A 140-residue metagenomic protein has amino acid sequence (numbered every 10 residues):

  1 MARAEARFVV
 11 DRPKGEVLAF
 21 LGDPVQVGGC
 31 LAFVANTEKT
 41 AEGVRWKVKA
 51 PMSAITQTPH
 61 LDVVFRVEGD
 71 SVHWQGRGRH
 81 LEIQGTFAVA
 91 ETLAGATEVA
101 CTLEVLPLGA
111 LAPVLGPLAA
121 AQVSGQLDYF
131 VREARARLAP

Functional and structural regions predicted by a protein language model:
M1-G43: Hydrophobic ligand-binding cavity/cleft-lining segments
M1-R7, G43, T58-H60, S71 (+2 more regions): Intrinsic-disorder/low-complexity, polar/charged segments enriched in Ser/Thr/Lys/Arg/Asp/Glu/Gln
V9-P13, K49-P51, R66, A90-T92 (+1 more regions): Solvent-exposed residues in well-ordered beta-strands and their adjoining turns, especially edge/terminal strands
K14, K39-T40, V64-D70, A88-E98: A short, structured loop/turn motif at beta-sheet edges
V17-L21, V27, V44-W46, V63 (+2 more regions): Hydrophobic pocket/interface hotspot
E38-H80, E133-P140: Glycine-rich portal/gate segments that line the openings of hydrophobic small-molecule binding cavities
Q75-G125: Beta-strand/loop substructures that line and gate deep hydrophobic ligand-binding cavities in soluble
A119, V123-A139: Short amphipathic alpha-helical signal-transduction/dimerization elements
